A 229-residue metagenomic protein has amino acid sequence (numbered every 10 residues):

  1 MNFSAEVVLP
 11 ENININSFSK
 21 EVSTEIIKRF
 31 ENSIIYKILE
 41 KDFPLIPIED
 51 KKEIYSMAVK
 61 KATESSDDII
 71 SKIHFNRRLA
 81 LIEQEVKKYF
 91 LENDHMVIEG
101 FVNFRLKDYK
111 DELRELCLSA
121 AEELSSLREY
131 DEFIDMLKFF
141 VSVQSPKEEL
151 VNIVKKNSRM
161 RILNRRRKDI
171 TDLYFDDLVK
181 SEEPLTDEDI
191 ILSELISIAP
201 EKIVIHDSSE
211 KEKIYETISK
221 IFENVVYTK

Functional and structural regions predicted by a protein language model:
M1-D189, L195: Conserved mixed alpha/beta catalytic, RNA-binding, or beta-rich assembly cores of soluble enzyme, regulatory
K168-K229: C-terminal structured domains
